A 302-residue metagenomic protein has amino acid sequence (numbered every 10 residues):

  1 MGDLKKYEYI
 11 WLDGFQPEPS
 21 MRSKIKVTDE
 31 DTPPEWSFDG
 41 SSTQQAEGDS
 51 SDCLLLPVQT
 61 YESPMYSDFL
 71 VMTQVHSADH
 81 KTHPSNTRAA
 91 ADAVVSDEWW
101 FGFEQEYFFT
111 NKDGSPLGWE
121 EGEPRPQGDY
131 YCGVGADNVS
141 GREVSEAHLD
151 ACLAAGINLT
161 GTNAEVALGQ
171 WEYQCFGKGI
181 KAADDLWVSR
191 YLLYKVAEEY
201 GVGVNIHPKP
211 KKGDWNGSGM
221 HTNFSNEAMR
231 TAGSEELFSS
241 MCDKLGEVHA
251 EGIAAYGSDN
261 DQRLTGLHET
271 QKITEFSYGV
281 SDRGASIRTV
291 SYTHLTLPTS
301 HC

Functional and structural regions predicted by a protein language model:
G2-L295, S300: Glycine-rich, acidic/polar active-site loops that bind/position phosphate-bearing ligands
